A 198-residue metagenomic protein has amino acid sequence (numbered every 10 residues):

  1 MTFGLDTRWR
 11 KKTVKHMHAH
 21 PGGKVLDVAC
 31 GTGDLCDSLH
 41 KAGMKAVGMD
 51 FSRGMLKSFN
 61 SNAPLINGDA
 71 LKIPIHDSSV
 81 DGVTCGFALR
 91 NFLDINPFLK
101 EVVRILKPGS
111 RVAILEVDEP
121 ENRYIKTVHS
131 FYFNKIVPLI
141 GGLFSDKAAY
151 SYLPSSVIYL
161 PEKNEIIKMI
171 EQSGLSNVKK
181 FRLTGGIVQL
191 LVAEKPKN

Functional and structural regions predicted by a protein language model:
F3-P21: Conserved alpha-helix/loop element of class I SAM-dependent methyltransferases that forms part of the SAM/SAH-binding
K24-I73: Class I SAM-dependent methyltransferase SAM/SAH-binding core
A46, V112-A113, N177: A short hydrophobic/small-residue beta-strand
L71-G82: A short acidic, Gly/Pro-enriched loop at the edge of an enzyme's catalytic core that lines a small-molecule cofactor
D81-I95: A short SAM/SAH-binding and catalytic strip from SAM-dependent methyltransferases
N96-R111: A short glycine-rich, Lys/Arg-flanked "PGG" loop and its adjoining helix->strand segment in the class I
D118-M169, K179: C-terminal alpha-helical "lid/dimerization" subdomain adjacent to the S-adenosyl-L-methionine
S173-N198: Core SAM-dependent methyltransferase catalytic element
